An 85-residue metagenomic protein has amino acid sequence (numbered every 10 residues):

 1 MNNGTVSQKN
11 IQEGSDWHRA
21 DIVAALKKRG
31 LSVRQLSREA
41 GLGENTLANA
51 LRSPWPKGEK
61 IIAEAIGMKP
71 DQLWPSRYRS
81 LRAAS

Functional and structural regions predicted by a protein language model:
N2-R29, D71, P75: A short, Lys/Arg-rich alpha-helix, primarily the initiator
D21-I22, T46, I61: Pre-recognition alpha-helix immediately N-terminal to the DNA-recognition helix within helix-turn-helix or winged-helix
A25, E39, A50, S76: Residues in the recognition helix of alpha-helical DNA-binding motifs
L36-S37, I62: Short alpha-helical "recognition helix" segments of helix-turn-helix
G41-W55: Recognition helix of helix-turn-helix/homeodomain-like DNA-binding domains that insert into the DNA major groove
G58-Q72: DNA major-groove recognition helix of helix-turn-helix/homeodomain DNA-binding modules
W74-S85: Short amphipathic recognition helices of helix-turn-helix/homeodomain-type DNA-binding modules
